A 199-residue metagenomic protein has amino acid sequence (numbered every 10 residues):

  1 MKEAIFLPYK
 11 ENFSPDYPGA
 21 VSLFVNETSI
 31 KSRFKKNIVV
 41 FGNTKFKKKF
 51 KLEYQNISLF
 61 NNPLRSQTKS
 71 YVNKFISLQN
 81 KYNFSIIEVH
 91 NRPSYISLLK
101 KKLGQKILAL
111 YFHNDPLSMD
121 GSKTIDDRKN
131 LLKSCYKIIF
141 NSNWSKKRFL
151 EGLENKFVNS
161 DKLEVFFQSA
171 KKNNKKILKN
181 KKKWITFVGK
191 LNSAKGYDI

Functional and structural regions predicted by a protein language model:
A4, I139, N174-K195: Conserved donor-binding/catalytic core segment of Leloir-type glycosyltransferases
F6-P8, V21-F24, F41-N43, V89-N91 (+2 more regions): Replace "coordinates the UDP/GDP/TDP-sugar" with "coordinates nucleotide-activated sugar donors
Y9-P15, F24-Q67, D161-K162: N-terminal strand-loop element at the rim of the active site of nucleotide-sugar-dependent glycosyltransferases
V21-S22, G196-D198: Nucleotide-sugar-dependent glycosyltransferases with a strong bias toward membrane-associated enzymes that transfer
N61-I86, I96: An amphipathic, basic-hydrophobic alpha-helix
V89-Y95, F112: Short His-centered aromatic/hydrophobic patch
G121, R128-K129, K133-D161, A170-K172: A short, active-site helix/loop in glycosyltransferases that binds the activated sugar's phosphate group
